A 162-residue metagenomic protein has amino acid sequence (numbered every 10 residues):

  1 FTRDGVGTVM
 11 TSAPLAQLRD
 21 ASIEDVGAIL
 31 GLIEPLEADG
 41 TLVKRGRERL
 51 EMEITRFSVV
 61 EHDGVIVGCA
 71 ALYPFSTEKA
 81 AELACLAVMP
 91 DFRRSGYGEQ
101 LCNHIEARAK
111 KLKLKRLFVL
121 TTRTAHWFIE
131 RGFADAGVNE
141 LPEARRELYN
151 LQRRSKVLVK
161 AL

Functional and structural regions predicted by a protein language model:
F1-G31, E37, R49, R94: C-terminal catalytic "cap/lid" subdomain
E34-I66: Active-site rim helix/loop that mediates acceptor-substrate recognition in acyltransferases
T55, K111-L114: Short, high-confidence coil segments that cap the C-terminus of an alpha-helix and link into the following beta-strand
V59, V65-P74, A80-A87: Conserved beta-strand in the GNAT
L83, R116-L120: Conserved hydrophobic beta-strand within the GNAT/NAT acetyltransferase core sheet that lines the active-site cleft
V88, R94-A107, K111, V119: Conserved acetyl-CoA-binding loop-helix of GNAT-fold acetyltransferases
L120, I129, A134-V157: Conserved catalytic-core motifs of GNAT/GCN5-like acyltransferases
R123-T124: A generic "binding-loop/recognition-motif" signal
